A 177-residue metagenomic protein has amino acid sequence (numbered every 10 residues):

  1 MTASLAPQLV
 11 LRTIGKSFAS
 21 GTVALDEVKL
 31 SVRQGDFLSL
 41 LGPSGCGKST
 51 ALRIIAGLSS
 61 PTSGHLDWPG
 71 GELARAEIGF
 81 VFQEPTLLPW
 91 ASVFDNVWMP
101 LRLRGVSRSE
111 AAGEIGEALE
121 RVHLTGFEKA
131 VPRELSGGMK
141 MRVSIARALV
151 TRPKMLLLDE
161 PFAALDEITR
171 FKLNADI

Functional and structural regions predicted by a protein language model:
L41-P43: The feature captures the beta-strand-to-loop junction immediately N-terminal to the Walker
A56: Helix-to-loop junction immediately C-terminal to a conserved catalytic motif
G64-A74: Conserved ABC transporter NBD signature motif
A91-W98: Short coil-to-helix segment of the ABC ATPase nucleotide-binding domain corresponding to the Q-loop/switch region
W98, R102, S109-F127, D176: Conserved ABC ATPase "signature" region
A130-R133, T151: Conserved signature/switch motifs of ABC ATPase nucleotide-binding domains
L156-D159: Catalytic Walker B motif of ABC-type/P-loop ATPase nucleotide-binding domains
